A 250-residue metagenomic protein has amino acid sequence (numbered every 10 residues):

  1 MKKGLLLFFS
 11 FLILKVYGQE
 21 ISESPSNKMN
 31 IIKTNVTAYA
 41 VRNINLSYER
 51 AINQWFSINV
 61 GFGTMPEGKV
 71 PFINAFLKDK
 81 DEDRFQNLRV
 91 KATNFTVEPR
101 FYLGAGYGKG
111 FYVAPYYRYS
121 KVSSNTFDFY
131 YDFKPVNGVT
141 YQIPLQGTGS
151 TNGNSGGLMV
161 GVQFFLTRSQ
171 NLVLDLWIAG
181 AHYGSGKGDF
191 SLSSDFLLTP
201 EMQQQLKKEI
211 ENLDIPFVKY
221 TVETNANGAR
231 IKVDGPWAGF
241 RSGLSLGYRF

Functional and structural regions predicted by a protein language model:
M1-S22, L246-F250: Bacterial Sec-dependent N-terminal signal peptides
F9-F11, L172, F190: Amphipathic, positively biased hydrophobic alpha-helical segments used for protein targeting and membrane insertion
E23, K33-T37, E67-T96, V122-G153 (+2 more regions): Extracellular/periplasm-exposed beta-strand and loop segments of Gram-negative cell-envelope proteins, dominated by
I31-A51, W55-G63, V90-Y102, G110-R118 (+4 more regions): One-face residue pattern on beta-strands with alternating periodicity enriched for small/polar residues
